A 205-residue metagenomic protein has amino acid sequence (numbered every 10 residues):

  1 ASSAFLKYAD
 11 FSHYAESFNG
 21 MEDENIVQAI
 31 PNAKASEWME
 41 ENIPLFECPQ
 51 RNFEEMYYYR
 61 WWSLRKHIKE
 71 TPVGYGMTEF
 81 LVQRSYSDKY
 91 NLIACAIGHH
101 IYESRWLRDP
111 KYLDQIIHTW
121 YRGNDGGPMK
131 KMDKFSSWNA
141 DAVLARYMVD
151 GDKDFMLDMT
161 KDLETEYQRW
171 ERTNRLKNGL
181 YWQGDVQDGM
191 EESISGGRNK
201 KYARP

Functional and structural regions predicted by a protein language model:
F5-V27, G127-S137, K153, E171-P205: The feature captures the catalytic groove of carbohydrate-active enzymes
N19-D158, E164: Substrate-binding groove/exosite segments of carbohydrate-active enzymes
D158-N178: Active-site cavity-forming subdomains of large catalytic enzyme subunits
